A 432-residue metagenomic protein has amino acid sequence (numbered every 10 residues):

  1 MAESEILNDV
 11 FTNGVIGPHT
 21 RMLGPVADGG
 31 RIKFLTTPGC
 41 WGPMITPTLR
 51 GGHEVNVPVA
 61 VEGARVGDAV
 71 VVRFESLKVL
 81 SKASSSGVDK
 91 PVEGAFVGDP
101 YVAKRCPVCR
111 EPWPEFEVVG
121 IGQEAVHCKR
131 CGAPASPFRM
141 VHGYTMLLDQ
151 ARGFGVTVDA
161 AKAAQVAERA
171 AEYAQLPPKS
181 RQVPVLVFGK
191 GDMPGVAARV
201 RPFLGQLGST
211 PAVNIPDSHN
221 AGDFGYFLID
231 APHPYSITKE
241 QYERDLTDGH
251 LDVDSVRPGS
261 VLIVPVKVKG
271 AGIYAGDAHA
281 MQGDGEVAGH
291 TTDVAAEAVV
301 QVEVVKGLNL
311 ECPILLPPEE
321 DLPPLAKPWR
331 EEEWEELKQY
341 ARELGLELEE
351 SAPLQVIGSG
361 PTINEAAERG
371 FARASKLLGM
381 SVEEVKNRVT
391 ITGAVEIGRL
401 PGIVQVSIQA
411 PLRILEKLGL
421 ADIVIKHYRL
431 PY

Functional and structural regions predicted by a protein language model:
M1-D254, P265, K269, W329 (+2 more regions): N-terminal, charged/glycine-rich beta-strand/loop interface patches
K239-E240, K267-V356: Redox cofactor-anchoring modules in respiratory/redox and cofactor-processing assemblies
G249, V256-S260, D293-E297: Short gly/pro-enriched beta-turn/loop segments at secondary-structure junctions
